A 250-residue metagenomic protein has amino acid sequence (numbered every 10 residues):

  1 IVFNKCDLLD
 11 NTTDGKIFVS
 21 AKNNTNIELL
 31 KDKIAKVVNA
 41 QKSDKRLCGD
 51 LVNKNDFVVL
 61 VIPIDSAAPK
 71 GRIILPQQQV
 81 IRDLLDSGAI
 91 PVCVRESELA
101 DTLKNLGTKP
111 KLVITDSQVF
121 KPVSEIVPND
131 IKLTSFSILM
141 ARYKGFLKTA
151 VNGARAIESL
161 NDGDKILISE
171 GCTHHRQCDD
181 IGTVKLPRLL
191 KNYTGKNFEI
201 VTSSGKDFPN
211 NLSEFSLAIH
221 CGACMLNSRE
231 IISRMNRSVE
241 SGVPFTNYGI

Functional and structural regions predicted by a protein language model:
F3-D50, K54-I62, S66, S87-S97 (+4 more regions): Canonical P-loop GTPase G-domain recognition
K70-I250: C-terminal effector/interaction modules appended to NTPase cores
